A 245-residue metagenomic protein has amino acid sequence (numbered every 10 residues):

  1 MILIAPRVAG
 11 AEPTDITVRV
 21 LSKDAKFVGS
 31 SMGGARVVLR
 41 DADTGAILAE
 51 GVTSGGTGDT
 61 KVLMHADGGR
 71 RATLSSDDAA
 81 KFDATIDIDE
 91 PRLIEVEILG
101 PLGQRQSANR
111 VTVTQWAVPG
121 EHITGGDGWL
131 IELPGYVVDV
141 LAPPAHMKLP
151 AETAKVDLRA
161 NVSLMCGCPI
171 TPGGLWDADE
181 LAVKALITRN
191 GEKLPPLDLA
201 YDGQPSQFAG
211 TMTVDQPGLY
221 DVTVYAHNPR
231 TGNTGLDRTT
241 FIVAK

Functional and structural regions predicted by a protein language model:
R19-G29, N161-W176: Short amphipathic, basic-aromatic surface patches that mediate peripheral association with negatively charged
G29-R36, G173-V183: Short coil-to-beta strand junction motifs in C2/discoidin
D43-G51, T188-D198: Surface-exposed loop/edge segments in extracytoplasmic proteins
G58-F82, D202-A209: Aromatic sugar-binding surface patches on proteins that engage polysaccharides or sugar-phosphate polymers
D87-E90, T213-L219: Surface-exposed, short loops/turns at beta-strand junctions within beta-sandwich domains
I88-N109, H227-L236: Short acidic/polar inter-strand loop motif in beta-rich domains
L102-D127, V243-K245: Structured interaction patches on ligand/partner-binding surfaces of diverse proteins
W116-C168: Short, compositionally biased P/S/T/A/G/V-rich stretches that sit at domain boundaries
